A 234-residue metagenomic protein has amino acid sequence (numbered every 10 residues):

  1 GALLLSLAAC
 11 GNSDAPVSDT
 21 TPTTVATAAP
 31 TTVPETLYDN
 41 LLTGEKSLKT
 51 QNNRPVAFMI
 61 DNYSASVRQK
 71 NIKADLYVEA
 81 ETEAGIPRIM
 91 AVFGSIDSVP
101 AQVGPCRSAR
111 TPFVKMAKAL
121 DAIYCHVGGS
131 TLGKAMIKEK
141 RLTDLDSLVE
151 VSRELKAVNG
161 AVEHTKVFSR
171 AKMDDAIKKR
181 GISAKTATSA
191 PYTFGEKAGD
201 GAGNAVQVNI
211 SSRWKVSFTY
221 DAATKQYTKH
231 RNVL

Functional and structural regions predicted by a protein language model:
G1-A2, N12: Sec-dependent N-terminal signal peptides
L3-L4, L37: Exposed boundary/loop context
S6-A9: C-terminal motif of bacterial Sec signal peptides marking the signal peptidase cleavage site
N12-T23, V33-L37: Bacterial Sec signal peptide processing site at the extreme N-terminus
V25, A29-V78, E83-L234: A surface/extracellular/periplasmic glyco- and lipid-processing/surface-interacting theme
